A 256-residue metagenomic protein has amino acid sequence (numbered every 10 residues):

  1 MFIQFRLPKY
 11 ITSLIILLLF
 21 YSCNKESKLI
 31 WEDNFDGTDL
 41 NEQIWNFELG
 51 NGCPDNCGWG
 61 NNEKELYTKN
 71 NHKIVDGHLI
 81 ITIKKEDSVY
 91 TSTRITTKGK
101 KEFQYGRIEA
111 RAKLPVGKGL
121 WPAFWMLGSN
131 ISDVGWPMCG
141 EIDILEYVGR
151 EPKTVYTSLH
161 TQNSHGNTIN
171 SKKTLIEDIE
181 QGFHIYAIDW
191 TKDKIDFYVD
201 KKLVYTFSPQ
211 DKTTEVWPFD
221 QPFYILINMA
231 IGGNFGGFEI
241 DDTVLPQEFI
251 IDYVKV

Functional and structural regions predicted by a protein language model:
M1-E26: Bacterial Sec-dependent N-terminal signal peptides
N24-V256: GH16 jelly-roll
